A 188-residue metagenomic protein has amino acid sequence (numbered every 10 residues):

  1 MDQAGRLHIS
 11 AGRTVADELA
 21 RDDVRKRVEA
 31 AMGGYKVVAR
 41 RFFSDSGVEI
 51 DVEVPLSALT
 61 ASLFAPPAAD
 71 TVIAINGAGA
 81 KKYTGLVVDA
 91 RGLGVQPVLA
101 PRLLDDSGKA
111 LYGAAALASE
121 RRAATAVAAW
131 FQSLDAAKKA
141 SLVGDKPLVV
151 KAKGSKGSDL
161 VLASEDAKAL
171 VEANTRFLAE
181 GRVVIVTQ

Functional and structural regions predicted by a protein language model:
D2-Q188: Domain-level marker for long, solvent-exposed, non-transmembrane regions
